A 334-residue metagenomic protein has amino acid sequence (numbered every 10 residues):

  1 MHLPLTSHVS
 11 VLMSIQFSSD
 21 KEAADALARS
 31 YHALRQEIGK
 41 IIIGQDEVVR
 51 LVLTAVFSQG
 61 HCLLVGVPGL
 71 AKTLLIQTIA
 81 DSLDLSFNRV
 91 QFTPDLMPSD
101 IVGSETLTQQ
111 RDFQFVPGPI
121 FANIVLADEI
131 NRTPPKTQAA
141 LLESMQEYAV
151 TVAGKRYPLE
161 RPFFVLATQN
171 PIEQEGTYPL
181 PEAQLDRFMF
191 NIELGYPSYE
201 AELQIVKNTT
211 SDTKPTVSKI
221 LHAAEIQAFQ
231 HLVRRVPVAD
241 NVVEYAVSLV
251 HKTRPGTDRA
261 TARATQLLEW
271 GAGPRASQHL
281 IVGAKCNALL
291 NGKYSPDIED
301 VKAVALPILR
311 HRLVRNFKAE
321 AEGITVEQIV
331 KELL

Functional and structural regions predicted by a protein language model:
M13-S18, D258-L334: C-terminal engagement/docking regions of AAA+ P-loop ATPases
D20, A24, I41, T177 (+4 more regions): Conserved C-terminal "switch" segment of AAA+ ATPases
D25-C62, V67: Pre-Walker A (pre-P-loop) alpha-helix and adjacent loop at the N terminus of AAA/AAA+ ATPase modules, a conserved
F57-T93: Walker A/P-loop
S86-P98, G154-P158: Short beta-strand-centered segment that lines the nucleotide-binding/catalytic pocket of NTP-utilizing
L96-N123: Short glycine-rich substrate-engagement loop in P-loop NTPases that contacts/grips substrate
Q114-N123, V152-Q169, L180-M189: AAA+/SF3 P-loop NTPase mechanochemical coupling elements
A122-Q146, E160, E175-Q184, Y196-E202: Conserved AAA+/SF3 P-loop NTPase catalytic/coupling segment centered on the Walker-B
